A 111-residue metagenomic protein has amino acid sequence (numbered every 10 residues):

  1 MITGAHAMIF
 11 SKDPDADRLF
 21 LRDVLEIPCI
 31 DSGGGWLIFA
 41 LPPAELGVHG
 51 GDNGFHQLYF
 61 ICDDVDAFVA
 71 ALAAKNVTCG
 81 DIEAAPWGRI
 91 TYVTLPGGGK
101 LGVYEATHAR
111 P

Functional and structural regions predicted by a protein language model:
M1-R18, E45, H56-L58, T107-P111: N-terminal beta-strand motif that seeds the catalytic metal site of vicinal oxygen chelate
M8-L46: Core segments of cupin and vicinal oxygen chelate
I9, V69, A73-P111: Vicinal oxygen chelate
D13-P14, D63-V65: Helix N-cap motif at beta-to-alpha junctions
F20, D66-A71: Short amphipathic alpha-helices within nucleic acid-binding modules
G33-W36, G54, A85-R89: Short acidic/glycine-enriched loop/turn segments that link adjacent beta-strands
F39-P43, G50-G51, V93-P96, A106: Active-site beta-strand termini and strand-to-loop segments that position acidic
P42-L46, N53-G54, D64-A67: Short, charged/polar surface micro-motifs in flexible loops or helix N-caps
